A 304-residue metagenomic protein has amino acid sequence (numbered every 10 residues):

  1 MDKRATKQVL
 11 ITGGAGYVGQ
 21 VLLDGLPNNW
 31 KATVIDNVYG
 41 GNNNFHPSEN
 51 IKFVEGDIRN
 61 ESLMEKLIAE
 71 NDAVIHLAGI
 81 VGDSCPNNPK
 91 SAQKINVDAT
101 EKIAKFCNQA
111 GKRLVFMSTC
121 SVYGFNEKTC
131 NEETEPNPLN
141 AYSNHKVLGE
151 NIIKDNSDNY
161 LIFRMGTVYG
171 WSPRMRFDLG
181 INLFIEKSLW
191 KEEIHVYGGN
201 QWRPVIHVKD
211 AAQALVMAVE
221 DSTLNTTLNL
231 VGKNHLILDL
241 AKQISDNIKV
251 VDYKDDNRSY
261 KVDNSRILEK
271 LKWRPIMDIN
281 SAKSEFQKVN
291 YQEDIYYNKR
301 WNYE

Functional and structural regions predicted by a protein language model:
V9-N28: N-terminal Rossmann NAD(P)H-binding glycine-rich loop of SDR-like oxidoreductase domains
I58-I95: NAD(P)H-binding glycine-rich loop region in Rossmannoid oxidoreductase-like domains and their noncatalytic homologs
V74, N87-L114: NAD(P)-cofactor binding segment of oxidoreductase domains
E101-A141: Conserved Rossmann-fold NAD(P)-dependent oxidoreductase catalytic core, especially the SDR/UDP-sugar
T119, E150-S172: Conserved beta-loop-beta element that borders a ligand/cofactor-binding pocket
Y123-G124, N140, F163-L179: Flexible, glycine-rich beta-alpha linker
H145: Active-site helix of classical SDR
E192, Y197-E304: C-terminal substrate-binding subdomain of Rossmann-fold SDR/epimerase-dehydratase oxidoreductases
